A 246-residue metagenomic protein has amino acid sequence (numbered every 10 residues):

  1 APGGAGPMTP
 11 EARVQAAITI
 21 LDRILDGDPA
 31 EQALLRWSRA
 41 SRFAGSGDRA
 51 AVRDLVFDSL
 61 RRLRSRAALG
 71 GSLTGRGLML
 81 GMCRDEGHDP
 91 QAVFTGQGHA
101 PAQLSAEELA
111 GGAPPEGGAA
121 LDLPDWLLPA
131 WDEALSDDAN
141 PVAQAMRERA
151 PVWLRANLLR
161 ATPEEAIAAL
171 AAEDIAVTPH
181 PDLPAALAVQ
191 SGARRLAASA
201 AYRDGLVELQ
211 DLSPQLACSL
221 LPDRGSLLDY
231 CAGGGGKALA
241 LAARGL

Functional and structural regions predicted by a protein language model:
A1-A197: Class I Rossmann-like S-adenosyl-L-methionine
G3, E164-L246: Rossmann-like S-adenosyl-L-methionine
